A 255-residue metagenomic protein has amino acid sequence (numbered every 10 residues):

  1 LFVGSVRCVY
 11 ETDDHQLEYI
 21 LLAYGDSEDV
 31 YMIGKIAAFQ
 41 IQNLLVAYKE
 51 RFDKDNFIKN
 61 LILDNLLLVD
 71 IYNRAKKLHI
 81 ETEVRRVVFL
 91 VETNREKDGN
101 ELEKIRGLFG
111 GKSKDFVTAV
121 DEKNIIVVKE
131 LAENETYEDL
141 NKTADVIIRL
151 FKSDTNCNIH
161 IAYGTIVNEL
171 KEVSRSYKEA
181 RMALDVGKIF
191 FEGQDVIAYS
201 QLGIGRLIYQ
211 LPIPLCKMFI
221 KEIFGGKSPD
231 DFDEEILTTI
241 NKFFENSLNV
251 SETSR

Functional and structural regions predicted by a protein language model:
F2-Y10: Short, small-residue-biased leader/transition segments that mark boundaries at the very start of proteins
V3, I58, S174: Conserved catalytic core of two-component sensor histidine kinases
G4, Q16, V84: Structured loop/turn residues at beta-strand edges in well-structured enzyme cores
T12-L21, E28-V30, N156-N158: Short hydrophobic/glycine-rich mini-motifs in sensory/regulatory modules that couple input to downstream signaling
L17-G25, K35-I36, A162, I197: Short hydrophobic beta-strand segments that form the core of ligand-binding sensory/regulatory domains
I20-A23, F57, L90, G164: Short acidic, glycine/Ser/Thr-rich loop/turn "cap" segments at secondary-structure junctions
G25-N73: Juxtadomain coupling helices with adjacent low-complexity linkers
L68-R255: Cytosolic nucleotide-utilizing catalytic cores of signal-transduction proteins
